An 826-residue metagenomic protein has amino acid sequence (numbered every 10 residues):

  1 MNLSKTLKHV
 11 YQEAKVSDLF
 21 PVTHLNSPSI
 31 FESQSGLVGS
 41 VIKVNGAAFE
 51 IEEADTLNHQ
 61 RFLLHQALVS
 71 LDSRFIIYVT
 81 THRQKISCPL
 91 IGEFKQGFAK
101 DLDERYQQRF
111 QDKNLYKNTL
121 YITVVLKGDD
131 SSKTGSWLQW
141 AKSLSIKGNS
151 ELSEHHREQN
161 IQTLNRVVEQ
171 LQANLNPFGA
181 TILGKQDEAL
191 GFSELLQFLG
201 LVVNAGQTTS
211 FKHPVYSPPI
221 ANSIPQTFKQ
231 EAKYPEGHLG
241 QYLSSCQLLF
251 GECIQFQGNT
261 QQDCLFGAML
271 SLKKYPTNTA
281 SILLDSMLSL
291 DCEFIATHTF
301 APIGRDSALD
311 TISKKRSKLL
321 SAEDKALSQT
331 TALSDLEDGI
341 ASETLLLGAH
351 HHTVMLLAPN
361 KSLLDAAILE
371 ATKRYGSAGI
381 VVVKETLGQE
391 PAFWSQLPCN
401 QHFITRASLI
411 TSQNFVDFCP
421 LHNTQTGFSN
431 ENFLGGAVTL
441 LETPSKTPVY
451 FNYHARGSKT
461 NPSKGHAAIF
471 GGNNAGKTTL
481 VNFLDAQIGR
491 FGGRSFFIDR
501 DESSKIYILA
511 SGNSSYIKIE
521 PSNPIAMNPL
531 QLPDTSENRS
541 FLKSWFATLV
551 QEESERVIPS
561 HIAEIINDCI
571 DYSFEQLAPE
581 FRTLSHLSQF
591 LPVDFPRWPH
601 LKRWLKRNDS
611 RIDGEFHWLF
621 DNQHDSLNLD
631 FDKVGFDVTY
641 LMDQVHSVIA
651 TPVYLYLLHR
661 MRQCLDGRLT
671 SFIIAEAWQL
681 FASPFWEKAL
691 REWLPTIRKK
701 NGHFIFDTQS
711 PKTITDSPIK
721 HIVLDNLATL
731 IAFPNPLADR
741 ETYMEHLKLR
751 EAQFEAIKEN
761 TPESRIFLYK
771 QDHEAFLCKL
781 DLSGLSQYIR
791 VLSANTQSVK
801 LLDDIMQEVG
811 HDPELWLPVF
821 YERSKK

Functional and structural regions predicted by a protein language model:
M1-V416, P420-T426: Extended, folded cores of ATP/NTP-driven motor/assembly subunits in large transport and secretion machines
A47, A54-S73, S286-S289, I380-V381 (+9 more regions): P-loop NTPase motor domains
T447-T460: Pre-Walker A adenine-sensing motif
T460-L484: Glycine-rich phosphate-binding P-loop
T478-N528: Walker A/P-loop NTP-binding active-site region of P-loop NTPases, recognizing the glycine-rich GxxxxGKT/S
N513-S514, I719-A732: A short helix-turn-beta junction within AAA+ P-loop NTPase domains corresponding to the substrate/partner-engaging
K518-P521, T729-A738: Conserved AAA+ ATPase "SRH/arginine-finger" region at the nucleotide-binding site
R750-D803: Conserved P-loop NTPase
